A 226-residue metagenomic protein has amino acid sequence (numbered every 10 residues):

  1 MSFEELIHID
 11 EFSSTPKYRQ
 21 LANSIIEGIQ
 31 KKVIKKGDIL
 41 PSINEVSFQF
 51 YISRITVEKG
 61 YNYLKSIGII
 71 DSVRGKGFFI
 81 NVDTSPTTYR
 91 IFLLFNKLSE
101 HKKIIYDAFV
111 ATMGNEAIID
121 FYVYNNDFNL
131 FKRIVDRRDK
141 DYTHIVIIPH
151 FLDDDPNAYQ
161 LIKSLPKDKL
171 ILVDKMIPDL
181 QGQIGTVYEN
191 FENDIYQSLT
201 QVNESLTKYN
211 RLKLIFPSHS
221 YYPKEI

Functional and structural regions predicted by a protein language model:
M1-Q49: Extreme N-terminal segment that seeds HTH/winged-HTH DNA-binding domains in transcriptional regulators
S2-I9, S13, F48-Q49, Y61-D120: HTH-adjacent hinge/linker in prokaryotic transcriptional regulators
I26-E27, N62, T200: Core alpha-helical elements of the protein kinase catalytic domain, predominantly the helix directly N-terminal
G37, T88, Y209: Phosphate-coordination loops involved in phosphoryl transfer and adenosine-cofactor binding
I52-E58: Short coil turns linking two alpha-helices in DNA-binding domains
S85, A108-I226: Bacterial carbohydrate/catabolite-sensing allosteric modules
